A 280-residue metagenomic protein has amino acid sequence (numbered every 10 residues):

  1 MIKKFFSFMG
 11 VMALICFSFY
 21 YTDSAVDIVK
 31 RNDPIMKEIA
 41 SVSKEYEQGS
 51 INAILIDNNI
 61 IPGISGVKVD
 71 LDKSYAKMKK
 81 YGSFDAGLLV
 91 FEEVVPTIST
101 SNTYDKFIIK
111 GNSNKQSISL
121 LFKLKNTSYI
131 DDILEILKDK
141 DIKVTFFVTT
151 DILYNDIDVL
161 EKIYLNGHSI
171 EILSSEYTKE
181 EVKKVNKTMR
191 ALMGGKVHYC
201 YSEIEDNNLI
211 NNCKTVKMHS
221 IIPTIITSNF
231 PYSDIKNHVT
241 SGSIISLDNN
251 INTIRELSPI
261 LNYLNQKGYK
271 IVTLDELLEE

Functional and structural regions predicted by a protein language model:
M1, I118-F122, I133-L137, I142 (+6 more regions): Generic hydrophobic secondary-structure signal
M1, Y21-D27, D33, E47-S50 (+10 more regions): Serine/threonine-rich low-complexity intrinsically disordered regions
I2-L120, T127-D131, I271-E280: N-terminal pre-catalytic segment of deacetylase/amide-hydrolase enzymes
M12, C16-F17, V95, Y129-I133 (+9 more regions): Generic local-structure boundary detector
N32, S41-S43, N52, N58-N59 (+10 more regions): Detector for Asparagine
K37-I39, F146, C200: Generic structural hydrophobic/aromatic packing signal, biased to beta-strands
G82-E181, T188: Active-site beta->alpha N-cap acidic-glycine motif
S175-K270, D275-E280: Catalytic domains of cell-wall/extracellular-matrix polysaccharide-remodeling enzymes, centered on de-N-acetylation
